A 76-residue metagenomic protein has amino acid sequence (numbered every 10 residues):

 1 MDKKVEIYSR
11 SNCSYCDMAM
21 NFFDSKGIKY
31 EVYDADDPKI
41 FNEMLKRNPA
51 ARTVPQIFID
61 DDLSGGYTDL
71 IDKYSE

Functional and structural regions predicted by a protein language model:
M1-I28: Local sequence-structure signature of Cys/Sec-based thiol-disulfide redox active-site neighborhoods
D2-K4, L45, L70, E76: C-terminal alpha-helical interaction module
S14, K39, G65: Short alpha-helical
D17, N42, D72: Alpha-helical elements of the RecA-like P-loop NTPase motor core of helicases
E31: Conserved beta-strand positions in the Rossmann-like core of class I SAM-dependent methyltransferases
D34-A51, E76: Thioredoxin-like thiol-disulfide oxidoreductase module
N48-I57, Y67-T68: Structural micro-motif
I59-E76: Non-catalytic, surface beta->alpha helical segment in thiol-disulfide oxidoreductase systems
